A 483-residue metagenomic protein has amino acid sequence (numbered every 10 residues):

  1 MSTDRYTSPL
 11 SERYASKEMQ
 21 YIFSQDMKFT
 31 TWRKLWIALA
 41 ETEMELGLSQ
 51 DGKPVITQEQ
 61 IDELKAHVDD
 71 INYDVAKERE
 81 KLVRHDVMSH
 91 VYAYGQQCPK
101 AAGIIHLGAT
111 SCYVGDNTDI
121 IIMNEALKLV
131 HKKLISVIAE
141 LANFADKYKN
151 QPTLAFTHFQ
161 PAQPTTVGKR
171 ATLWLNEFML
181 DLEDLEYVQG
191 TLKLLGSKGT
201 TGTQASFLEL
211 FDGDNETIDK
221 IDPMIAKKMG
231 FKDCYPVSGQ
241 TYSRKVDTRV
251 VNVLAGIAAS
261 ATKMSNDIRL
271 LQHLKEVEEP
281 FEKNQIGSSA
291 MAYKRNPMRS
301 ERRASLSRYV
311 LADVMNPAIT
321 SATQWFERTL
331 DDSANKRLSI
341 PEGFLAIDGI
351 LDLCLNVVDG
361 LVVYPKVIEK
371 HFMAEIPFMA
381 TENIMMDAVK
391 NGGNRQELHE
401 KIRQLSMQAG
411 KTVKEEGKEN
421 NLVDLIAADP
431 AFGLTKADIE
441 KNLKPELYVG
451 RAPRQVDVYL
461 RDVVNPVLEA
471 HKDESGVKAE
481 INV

Functional and structural regions predicted by a protein language model:
S2-A205, F211-A226, G287-S288, M298-R302 (+4 more regions): A helix-coil-helix interface module used to build multimeric assemblies and to scaffold catalytic/cofactor sites
Q20-S24, V75-K77, Q285-S305, E327-E342 (+4 more regions): Short beta-alpha connecting loops at secondary-structure transitions that line or flank enzyme active sites
W36, R84-V87, L134, I138-L141 (+6 more regions): Alpha-helical transition-metal enzyme core signature, strongest for iron centers
D146-G168, E278-K294, E327-A334, D359-M379: Glycine-rich cofactor-pocket loops
P223-Q240: A short, charged helix-loop
T241-E276, Q285-A346: A conserved active-site cap/scaffold subdomain adjacent to cofactor or substrate pockets
E278, K401-Q408: Active/binding-pocket-proximal capping segment
Y309-R395, K401: Long, amphipathic alpha-helical stalk/connector segments used for oligomerization, subunit docking, or mechanical
